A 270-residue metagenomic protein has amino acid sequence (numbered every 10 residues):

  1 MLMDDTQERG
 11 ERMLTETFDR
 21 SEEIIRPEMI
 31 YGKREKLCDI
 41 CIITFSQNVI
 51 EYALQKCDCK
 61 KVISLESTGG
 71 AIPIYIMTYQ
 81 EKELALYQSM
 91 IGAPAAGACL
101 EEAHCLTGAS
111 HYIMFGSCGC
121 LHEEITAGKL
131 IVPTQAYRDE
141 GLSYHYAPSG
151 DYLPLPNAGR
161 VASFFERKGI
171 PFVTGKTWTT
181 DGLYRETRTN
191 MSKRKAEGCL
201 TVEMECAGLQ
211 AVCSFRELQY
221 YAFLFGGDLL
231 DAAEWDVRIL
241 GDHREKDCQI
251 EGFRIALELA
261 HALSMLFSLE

Functional and structural regions predicted by a protein language model:
L2-L155, G159-R160: Metabolite-binding pocket within alpha/beta catalytic cores that recognizes anionic/polar moieties
V62-E66, I170-G175, L263-E270: Flexible, glycine/charged-enriched surface loops at secondary-structure junctions
A109-S110, L200, Q219: Short acidic/polar active-site loop segments enriched in Thr and Asp
D151-G198: Active-site rim beta-loop-alpha module in soluble metabolic enzymes
R160-K168, V212, I255-L266: Generic non-transmembrane alpha-helical segments
A207-R244: Zn-dependent metallopeptidase/amidohydrolase metal-coordination segment
A232-E270: His/Asp/Glu-rich mid-to-C-terminal helical/loop segments that flank catalytic regions of hydrolases
